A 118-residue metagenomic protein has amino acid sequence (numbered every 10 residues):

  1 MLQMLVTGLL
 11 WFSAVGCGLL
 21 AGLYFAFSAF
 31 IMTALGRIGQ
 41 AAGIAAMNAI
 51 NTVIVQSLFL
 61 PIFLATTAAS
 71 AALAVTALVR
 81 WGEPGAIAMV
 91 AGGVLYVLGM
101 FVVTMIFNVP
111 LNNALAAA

Functional and structural regions predicted by a protein language model:
L2, V6, R37-Q40: N-terminal hydrophobic alpha-helix used for membrane targeting or insertion
Q3-C17, T76-G99: Interfacial segments of alpha-helical transmembrane regions
L19-L64, P110-A118: Interfacial loop at the N-terminal end of multi-pass membrane proteins
F25-S28, A74-W81, T104-N108, N112: Transmembrane helix-loop junctions and nearby membrane-interface residues
S57-P61, T76, G99-V102: Short helix-to-loop capping/linker segments positioned immediately adjacent to catalytic or ligand/cofactor-binding
F63-A74: Core segments of transmembrane alpha-helices that mediate helix-helix packing or line hydrophobic substrate/ligand
V90-F107, N112-A117: Acidic/histidine-rich alpha-helical segments that form the ligand environment of transition-metal centers
